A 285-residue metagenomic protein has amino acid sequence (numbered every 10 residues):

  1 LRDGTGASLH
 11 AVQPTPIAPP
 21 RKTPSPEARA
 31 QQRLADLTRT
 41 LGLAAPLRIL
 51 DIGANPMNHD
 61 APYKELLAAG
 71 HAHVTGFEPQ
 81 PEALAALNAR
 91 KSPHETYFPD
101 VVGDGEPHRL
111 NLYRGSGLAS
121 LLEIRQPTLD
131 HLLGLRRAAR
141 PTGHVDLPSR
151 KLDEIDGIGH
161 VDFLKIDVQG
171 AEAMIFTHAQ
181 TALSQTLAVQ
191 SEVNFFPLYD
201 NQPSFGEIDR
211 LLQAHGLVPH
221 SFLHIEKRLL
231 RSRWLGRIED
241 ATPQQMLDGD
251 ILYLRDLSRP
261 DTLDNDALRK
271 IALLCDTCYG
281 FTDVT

Functional and structural regions predicted by a protein language model:
L1-P19: Basic, ligand-binding patches in group-transfer machinery, especially extracytoplasmic/periplasmic segments
Q13-T285: Phosphate/nucleotide-binding beta-alpha loop and adjacent structural elements of enzyme active sites
